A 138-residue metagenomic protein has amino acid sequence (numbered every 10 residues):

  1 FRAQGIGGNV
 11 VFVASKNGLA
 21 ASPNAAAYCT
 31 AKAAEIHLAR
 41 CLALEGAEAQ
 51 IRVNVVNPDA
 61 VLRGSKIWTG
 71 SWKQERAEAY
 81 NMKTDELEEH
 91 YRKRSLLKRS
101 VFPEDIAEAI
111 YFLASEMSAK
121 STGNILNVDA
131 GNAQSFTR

Functional and structural regions predicted by a protein language model:
A3, L44-E45, A119: Alpha-helical segment proximal to the catalytic Tyr-Lys
S15: Residue(s) in the substrate-gating loop at a strand-loop-helix junction that position the organic substrate next
A20-A26, E48, K98, E116: Active-site loop immediately N-terminal to the catalytic Tyr-X3-Lys motif of short-chain dehydrogenase/reductase
A31, A39: Active-site helix of classical SDR
A47, R52, S121-G123: Short, small/polar-rich loop/turn modules that mediate ligand/substrate recognition or access, typified
E48, V61-R94, T137-R138: A glycine/serine/threonine-rich, flexible loop-to-helix segment that serves as the NAD(P) cofactor-binding "lid"
M82-T84, S95-I106: A conserved structural motif in NAD(P)-dependent oxidoreductases
I110-Y111, T122-R138: Short C-terminal tail/terminal secondary-structure segment of NAD(P)H-dependent dehydrogenase/reductase domains
